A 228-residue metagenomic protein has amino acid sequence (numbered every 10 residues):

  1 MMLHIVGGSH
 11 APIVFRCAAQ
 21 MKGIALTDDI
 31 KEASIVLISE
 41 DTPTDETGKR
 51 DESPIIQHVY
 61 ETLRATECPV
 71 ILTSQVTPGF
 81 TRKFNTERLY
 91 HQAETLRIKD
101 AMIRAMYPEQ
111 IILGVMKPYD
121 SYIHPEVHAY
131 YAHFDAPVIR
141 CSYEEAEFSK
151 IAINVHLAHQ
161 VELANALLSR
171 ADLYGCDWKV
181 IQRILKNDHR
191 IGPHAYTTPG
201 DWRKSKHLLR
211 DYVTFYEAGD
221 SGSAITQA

Functional and structural regions predicted by a protein language model:
M1-I5, V70, I111: Conserved hydrophobic helix-helix packing surfaces used for dimerization/oligomerization
M1-L37: NAD(P)+-binding Rossmann beta1-loop-alpha1 motif at the extreme N-terminus of oxidoreductases
S9-A11, Q75-F80, L157: Gly/Ser/Thr-rich loops at beta-strand to alpha-helix junctions that form or flank small-molecule/cofactor-binding
R16, Q20-K22, N85-Y90, A101-P193 (+1 more regions): Internal alpha-helical scaffold of NAD(P)-dependent oxidoreductase catalytic cores
I35, T42-A101: Rossmann-like NAD(P)(H) cofactor-binding subdomain of soluble oxidoreductases
T198-P199: Terminal amphipathic helices with adjacent charged low-complexity linkers/tails
R203-E217: Active-site loop ensemble at the mouth of alpha/beta enzyme cores that anchors a bound cofactor
